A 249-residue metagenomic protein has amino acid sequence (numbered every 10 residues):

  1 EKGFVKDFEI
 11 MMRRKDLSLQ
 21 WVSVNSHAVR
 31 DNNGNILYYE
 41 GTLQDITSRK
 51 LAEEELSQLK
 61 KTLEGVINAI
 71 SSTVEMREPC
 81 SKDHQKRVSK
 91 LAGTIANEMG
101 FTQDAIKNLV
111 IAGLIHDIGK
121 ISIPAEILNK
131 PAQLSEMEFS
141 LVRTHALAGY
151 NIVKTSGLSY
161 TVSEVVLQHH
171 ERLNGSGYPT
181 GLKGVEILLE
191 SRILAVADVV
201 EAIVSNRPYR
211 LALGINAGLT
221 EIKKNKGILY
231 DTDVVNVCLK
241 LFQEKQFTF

Functional and structural regions predicted by a protein language model:
E1-F8, S23, A148: PAS/PAS-like sensory domains
K6, R13-K15, Q20, L37: PAS-family sensory domains
M11-L17, R30-D31, R172: PAS-family sensory domains
V24-S26, G41-L43: Sensory-domain boundary capping and coupling elements
N32-L37, Q44-E55: PAS-associated C-terminal cap
K50, A69-S72: Flexible, glycine/charge-rich interdomain/linker segments that couple and regulate nucleotide signaling catalytic cores
E54-G65: Short, charged amphipathic alpha-helical "coupling" segments at sensory-output junctions in signaling proteins
E64, S71-F249: Metal-dependent catalytic cores of enzymes that make or break cyclic nucleotides and related phosphoester linkages
